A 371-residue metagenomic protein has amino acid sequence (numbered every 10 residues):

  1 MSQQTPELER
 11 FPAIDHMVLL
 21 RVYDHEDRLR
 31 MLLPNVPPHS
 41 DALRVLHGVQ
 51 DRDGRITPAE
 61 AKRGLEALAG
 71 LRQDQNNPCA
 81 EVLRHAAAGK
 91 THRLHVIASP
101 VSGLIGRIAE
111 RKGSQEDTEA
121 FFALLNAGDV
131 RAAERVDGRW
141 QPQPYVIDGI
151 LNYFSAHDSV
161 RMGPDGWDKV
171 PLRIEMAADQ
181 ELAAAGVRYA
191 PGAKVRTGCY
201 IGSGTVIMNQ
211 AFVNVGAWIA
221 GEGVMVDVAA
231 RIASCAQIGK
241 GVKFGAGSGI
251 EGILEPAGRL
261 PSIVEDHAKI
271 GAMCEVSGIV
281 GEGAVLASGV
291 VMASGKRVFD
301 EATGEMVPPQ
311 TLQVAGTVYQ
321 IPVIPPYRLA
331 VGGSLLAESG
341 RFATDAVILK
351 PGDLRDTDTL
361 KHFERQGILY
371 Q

Functional and structural regions predicted by a protein language model:
L8-V22, L29-M31, H92-G186, P326-R328 (+1 more regions): Terminal amphipathic alpha-helical/low-complexity segments used for targeting or macromolecular assembly
I14, L46, A61, L65-L68 (+1 more regions): Generic L/I/V-rich hydrophobic alpha-helical segments across diverse proteins
H16-L19, Y23-D24, R28-D51, V82 (+1 more regions): C-terminal alpha-helical interaction appendages
R55-A61: Short, charged, surface-exposed loops that flank catalytic or proteolytic processing sites
E60, C79, S114-D117: Residue-level recognition of alpha-helical structural elements
L65-Q73, E119, A123: Short amphipathic alpha-helical surface patches that mediate protein-protein
A69-G89: Short, compact, well-ordered microdomains
L182-E338: Structural signal for interior beta-strand "rungs" in well-ordered beta-sheet cores of soluble enzyme domains
